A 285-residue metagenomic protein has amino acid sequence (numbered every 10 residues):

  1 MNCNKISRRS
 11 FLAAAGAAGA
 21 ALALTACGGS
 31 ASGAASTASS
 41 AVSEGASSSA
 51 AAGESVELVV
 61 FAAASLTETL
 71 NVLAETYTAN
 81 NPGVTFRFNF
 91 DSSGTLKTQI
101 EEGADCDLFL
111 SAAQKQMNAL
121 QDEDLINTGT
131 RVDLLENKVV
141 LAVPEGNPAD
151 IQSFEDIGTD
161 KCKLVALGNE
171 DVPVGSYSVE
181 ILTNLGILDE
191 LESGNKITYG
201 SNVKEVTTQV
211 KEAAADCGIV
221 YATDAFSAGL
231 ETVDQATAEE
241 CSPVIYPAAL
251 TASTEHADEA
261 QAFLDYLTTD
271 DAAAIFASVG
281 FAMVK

Functional and structural regions predicted by a protein language model:
M1-I6, S10-A26: N-terminal secretory signal peptides
N2-C3, G28-E75, A79, G94 (+5 more regions): Exported/periplasmic ABC-transporter solute-binding proteins
F86-F88: Hydrophobic/aromatic anchor residues within beta-strands of the central parallel beta-sheet of Rossmann-like
F90-K97, C106-L120: Ligand-binding clamshell of periplasmic/extracellular solute-binding protein-like
E123-T130: A short, gly/pro- and small-residue-rich
T130-L134, V139: Short, glycine-/small- and polar/acidic-enriched structural segments that line small-molecule recognition paths
